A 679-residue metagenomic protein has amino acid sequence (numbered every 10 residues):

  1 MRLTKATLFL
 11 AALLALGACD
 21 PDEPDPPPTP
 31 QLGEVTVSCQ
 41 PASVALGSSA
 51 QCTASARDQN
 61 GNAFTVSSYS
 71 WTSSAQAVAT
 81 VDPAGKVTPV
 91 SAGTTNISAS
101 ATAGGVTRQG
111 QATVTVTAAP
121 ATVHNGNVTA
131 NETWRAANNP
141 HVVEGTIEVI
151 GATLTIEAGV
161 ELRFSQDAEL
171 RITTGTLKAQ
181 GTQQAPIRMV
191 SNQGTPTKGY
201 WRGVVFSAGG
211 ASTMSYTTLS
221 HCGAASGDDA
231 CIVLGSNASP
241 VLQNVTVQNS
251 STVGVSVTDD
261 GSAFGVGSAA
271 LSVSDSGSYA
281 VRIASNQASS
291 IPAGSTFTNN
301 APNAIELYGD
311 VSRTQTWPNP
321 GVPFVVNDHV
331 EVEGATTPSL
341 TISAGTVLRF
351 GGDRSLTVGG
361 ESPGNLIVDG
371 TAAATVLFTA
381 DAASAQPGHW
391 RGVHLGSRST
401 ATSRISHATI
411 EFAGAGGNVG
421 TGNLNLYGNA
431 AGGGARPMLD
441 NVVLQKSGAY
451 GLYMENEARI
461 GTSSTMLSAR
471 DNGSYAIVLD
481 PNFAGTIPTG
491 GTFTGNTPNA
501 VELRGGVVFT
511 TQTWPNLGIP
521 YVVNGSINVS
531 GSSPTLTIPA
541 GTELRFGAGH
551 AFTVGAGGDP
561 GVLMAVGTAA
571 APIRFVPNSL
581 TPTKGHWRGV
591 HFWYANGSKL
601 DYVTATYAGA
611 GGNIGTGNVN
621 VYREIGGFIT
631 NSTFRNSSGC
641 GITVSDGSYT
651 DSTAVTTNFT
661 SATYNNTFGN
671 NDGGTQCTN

Functional and structural regions predicted by a protein language model:
M1-L8: Bacterial N-terminal signal peptides that target proteins for export
K5, P30, E34-T36, Q40 (+10 more regions): Residue-level detector of functional hotspots within protein domains
A15-A18: C-terminal motif of bacterial Sec signal peptides marking the signal peptidase cleavage site
D20-P120: Extracytoplasmic soluble-region selector
D20-P26, T117-N679: Beta-strand/loop edge motif enriched in small/polar residues
